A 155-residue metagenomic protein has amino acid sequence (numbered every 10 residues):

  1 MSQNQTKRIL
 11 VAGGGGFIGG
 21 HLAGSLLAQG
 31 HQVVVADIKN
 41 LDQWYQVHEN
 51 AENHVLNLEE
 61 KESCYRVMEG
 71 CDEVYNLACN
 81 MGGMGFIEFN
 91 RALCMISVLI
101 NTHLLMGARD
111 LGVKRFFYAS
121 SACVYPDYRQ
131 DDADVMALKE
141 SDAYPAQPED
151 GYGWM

Functional and structural regions predicted by a protein language model:
R8, D72-E73, R115: Structural motif
I9-Q29: N-terminal Rossmann NAD(P)H-binding glycine-rich loop of SDR-like oxidoreductase domains
L10, V34, H54: Conserved Rossmann-like nucleotide-binding pocket used by diverse enzymes that bind dinucleotide cofactors
H31-D42: Conserved glycine-rich Rossmann-like NAD(P)H-binding loop of the short-chain dehydrogenase/reductase
H48-K61: Rossmann-fold cofactor-recognition segment
L58-S97, D127-Y128: NAD(P)H-binding glycine-rich loop region in Rossmannoid oxidoreductase-like domains and their noncatalytic homologs
N76, T102-E149: Conserved Rossmann-fold NAD(P)-dependent oxidoreductase catalytic core, especially the SDR/UDP-sugar
G151, M155: Active-site helix of classical SDR
